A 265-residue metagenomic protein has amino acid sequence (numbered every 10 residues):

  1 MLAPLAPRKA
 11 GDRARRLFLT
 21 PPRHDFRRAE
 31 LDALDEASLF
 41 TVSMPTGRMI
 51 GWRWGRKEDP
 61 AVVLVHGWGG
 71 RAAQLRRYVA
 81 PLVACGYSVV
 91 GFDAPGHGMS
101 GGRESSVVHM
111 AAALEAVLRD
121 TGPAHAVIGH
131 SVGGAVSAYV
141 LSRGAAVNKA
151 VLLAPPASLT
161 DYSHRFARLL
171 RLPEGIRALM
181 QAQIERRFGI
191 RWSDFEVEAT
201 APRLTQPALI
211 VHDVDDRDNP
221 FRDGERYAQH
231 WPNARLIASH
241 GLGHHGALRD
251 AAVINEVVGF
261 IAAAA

Functional and structural regions predicted by a protein language model:
M1-S43: An N-terminal hydrophobic leader/cap segment in hydrolases
A72, V79-G101: Conserved alpha/beta-hydrolase
E104-H125: Alpha/beta-hydrolase active-site loop
I128-G129, G133-S137: Gly/Ala-rich beta-loop-alpha elbow adjacent to hydrolase catalytic centers
R143-I190: Hydrolase active-site cap/lid region
R203-T205, I210-H212, D216: Short beta-strand/loop motif that positions the catalytic acidic residue of the alpha/beta-hydrolase fold
R217-D223: Conserved alpha/beta-hydrolase "acid-adjacent" motif
L242-A252: Catalytic histidine-centered segment of alpha/beta-hydrolase-like enzymes
